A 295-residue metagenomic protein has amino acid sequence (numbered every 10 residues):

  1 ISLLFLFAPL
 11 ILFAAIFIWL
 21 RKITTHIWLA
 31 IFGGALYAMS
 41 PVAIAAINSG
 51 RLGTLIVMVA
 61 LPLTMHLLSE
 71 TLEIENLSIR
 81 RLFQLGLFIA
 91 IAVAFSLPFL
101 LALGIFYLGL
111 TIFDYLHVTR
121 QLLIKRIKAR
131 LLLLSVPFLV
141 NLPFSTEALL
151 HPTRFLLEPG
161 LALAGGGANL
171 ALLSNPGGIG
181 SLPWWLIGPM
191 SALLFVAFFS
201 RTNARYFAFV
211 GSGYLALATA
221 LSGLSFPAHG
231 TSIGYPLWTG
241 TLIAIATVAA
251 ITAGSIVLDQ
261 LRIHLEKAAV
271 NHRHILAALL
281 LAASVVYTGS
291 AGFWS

Functional and structural regions predicted by a protein language model:
I1-W294: Membrane-embedded transmembrane-helix bundle of lipid-linked glycan/lipid transferases
